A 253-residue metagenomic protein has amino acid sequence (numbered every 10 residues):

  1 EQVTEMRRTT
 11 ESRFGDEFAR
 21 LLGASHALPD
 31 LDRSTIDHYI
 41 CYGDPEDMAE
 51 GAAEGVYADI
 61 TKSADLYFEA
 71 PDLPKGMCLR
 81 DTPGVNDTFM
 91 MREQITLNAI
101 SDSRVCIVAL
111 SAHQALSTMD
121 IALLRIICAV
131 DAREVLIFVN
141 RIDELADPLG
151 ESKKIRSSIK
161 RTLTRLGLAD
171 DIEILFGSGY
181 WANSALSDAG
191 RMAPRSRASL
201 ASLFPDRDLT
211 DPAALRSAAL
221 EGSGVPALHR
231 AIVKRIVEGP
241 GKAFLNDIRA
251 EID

Functional and structural regions predicted by a protein language model:
E1-G239: Globular "head" domains of long coiled-coil molecular machines
R235-D253: Long, non-membrane, amphipathic alpha-helices that form coiled-coils
